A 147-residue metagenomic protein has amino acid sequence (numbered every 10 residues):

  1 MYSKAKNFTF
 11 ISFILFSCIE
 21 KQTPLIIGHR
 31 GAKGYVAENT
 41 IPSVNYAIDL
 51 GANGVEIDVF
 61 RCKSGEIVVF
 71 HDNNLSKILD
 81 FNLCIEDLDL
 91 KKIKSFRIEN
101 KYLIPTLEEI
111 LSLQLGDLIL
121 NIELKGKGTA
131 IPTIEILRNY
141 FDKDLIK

Functional and structural regions predicted by a protein language model:
M1, I14-S17: Compositionally biased, intrinsically disordered low-complexity segments
S3-I11: Sec-dependent signal peptide recognition, specifically the positively charged N-region followed immediately by
F16-K147: Phosphate-group recognition and catalysis centered on beta-loop-alpha active-site segments
